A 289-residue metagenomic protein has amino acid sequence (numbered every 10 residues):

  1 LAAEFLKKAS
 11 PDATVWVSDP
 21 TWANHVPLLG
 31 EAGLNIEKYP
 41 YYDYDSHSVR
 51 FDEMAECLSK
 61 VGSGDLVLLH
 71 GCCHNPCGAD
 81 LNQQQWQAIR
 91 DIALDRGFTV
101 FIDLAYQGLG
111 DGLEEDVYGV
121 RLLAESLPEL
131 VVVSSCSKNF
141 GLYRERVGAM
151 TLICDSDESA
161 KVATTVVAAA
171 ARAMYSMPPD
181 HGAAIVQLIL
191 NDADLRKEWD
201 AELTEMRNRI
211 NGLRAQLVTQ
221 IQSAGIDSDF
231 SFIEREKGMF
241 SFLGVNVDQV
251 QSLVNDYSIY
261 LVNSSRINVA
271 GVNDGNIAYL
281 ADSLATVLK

Functional and structural regions predicted by a protein language model:
L1-D95, G108-L109, Y118, A124-E125 (+2 more regions): Conserved core of the PLP fold type I
D12-W16, A173, G238-F240: Short active-site oxyanion
I36, V100, L130, Y260-L261: Hydrophobic beta-strand scaffold residues
L104-A105: Conserved Walker B
G119-V162: Active-site PLP attachment segment
T164-A183, I189-V218: Structural signature of PLP-dependent enzymes
W199-D256: Conserved PLP-binding catalytic core of the aspartate aminotransferase-like
S258-I267: Short helix/strand-capping connector loops at secondary-structure junctions
